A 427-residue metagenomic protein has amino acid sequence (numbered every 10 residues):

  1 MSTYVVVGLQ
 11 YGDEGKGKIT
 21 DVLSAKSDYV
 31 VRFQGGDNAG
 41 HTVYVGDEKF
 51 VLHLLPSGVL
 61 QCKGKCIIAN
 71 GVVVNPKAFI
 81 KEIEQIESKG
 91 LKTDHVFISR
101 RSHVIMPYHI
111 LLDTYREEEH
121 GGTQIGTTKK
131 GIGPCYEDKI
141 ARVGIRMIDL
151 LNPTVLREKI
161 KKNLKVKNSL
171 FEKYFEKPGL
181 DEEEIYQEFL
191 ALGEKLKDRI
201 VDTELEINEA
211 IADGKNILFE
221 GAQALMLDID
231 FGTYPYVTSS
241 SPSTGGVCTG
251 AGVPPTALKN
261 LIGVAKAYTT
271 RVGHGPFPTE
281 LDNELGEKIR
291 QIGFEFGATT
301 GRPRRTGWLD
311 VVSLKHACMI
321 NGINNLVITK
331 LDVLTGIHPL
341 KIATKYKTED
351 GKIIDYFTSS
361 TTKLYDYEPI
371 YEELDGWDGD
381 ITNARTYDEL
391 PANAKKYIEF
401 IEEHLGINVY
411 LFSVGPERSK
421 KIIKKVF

Functional and structural regions predicted by a protein language model:
M1-F427: Non-transmembrane, aqueous-exposed alpha-helical and coiled segments at domain scale
